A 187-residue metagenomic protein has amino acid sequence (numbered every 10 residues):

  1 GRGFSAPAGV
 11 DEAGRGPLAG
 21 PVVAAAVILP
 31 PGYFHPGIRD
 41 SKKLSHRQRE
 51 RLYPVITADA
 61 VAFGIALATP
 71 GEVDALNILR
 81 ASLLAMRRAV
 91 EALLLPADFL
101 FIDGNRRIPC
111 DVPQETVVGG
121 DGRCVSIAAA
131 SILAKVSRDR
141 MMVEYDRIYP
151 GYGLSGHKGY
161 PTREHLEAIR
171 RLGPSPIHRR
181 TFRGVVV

Functional and structural regions predicted by a protein language model:
G1-V187: RNase H-like, Mg2+-dependent phosphodiesterase core, and more generally RNA phosphate-backbone-engaging helix-loop
